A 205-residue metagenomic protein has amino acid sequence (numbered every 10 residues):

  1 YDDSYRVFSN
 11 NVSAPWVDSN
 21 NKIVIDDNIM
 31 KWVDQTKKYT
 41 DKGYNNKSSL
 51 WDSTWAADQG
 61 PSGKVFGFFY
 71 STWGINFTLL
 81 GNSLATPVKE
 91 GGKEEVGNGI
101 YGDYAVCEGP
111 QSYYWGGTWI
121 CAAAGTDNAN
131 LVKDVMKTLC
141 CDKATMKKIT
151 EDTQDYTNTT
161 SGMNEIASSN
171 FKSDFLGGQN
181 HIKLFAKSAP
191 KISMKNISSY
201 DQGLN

Functional and structural regions predicted by a protein language model:
Y1-K22, K37, G63-G67: Extracytoplasmic/periplasmic solute-binding protein
D3, D27-Q35, W55, K64 (+5 more regions): Extracytoplasmic/secreted proteins, especially bacterial periplasmic and envelope-associated proteins
D18-L50, K93-V106: Glycine-centered hinge/linker elements that transmit conformational signals in sensory and ligand-binding systems
D41-Y44, S62-G67, I100-Y104, N128-D134 (+1 more regions): Loop/turn elements at helix/coil->beta-strand transitions in domains of secreted/extracellular proteins
D52-F68: Short helices/loops that flank or line small-molecule/ion binding pockets
F66-S71, A105-E108, I120-A122: Structural recognition of the beta-strand scaffold that forms the well-ordered cores of secreted hydrolase catalytic
T72-N98: A ligand-binding cleft/hinge motif common to bilobed small-molecule-binding domains
T78-G81, P110-N205: C-terminal lobe and pocket-closing loops of periplasmic/extracytoplasmic Venus-flytrap solute-binding proteins
